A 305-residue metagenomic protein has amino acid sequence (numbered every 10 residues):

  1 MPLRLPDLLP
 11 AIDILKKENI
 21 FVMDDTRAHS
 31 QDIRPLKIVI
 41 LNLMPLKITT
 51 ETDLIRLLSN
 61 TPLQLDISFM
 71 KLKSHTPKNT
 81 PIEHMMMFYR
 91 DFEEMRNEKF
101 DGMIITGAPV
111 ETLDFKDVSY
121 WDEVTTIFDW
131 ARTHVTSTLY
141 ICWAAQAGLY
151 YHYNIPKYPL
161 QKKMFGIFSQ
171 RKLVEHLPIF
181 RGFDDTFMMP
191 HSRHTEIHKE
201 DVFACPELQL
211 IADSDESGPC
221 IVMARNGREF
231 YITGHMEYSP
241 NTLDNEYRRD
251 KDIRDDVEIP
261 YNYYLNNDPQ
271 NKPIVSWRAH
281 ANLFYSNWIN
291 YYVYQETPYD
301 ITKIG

Functional and structural regions predicted by a protein language model:
M1-S74, Y89-M95, K99, T126 (+2 more regions): Amide-donor transfer/coupling interface in amidating biosynthetic enzymes
D53-I55, H84, D117-Y120, Y153-P156 (+2 more regions): Short, glycine/charged-enriched secondary-structure capping and boundary segments
K73-M86: N-terminal beta-loop-helix "entrance" segment that forms/cooperates in small-molecule cofactor or anionic ligand
G102: Short, Asp-centered acidic motifs that coordinate Mg2+ and/or phosphate in catalytic or ligand-binding sites
I105-V174: Cysteine-nucleophile active-site neighborhood
